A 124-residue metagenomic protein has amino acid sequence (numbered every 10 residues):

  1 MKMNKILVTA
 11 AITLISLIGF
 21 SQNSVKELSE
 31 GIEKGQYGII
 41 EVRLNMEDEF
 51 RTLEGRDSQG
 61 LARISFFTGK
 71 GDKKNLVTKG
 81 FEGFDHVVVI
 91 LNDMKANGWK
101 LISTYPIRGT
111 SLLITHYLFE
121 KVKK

Functional and structural regions predicted by a protein language model:
K2-V8, G19-K124: Terminus-proximal functional modules
T13-L14: Repetitive helical segments and hydrophobic/amphipathic motifs
